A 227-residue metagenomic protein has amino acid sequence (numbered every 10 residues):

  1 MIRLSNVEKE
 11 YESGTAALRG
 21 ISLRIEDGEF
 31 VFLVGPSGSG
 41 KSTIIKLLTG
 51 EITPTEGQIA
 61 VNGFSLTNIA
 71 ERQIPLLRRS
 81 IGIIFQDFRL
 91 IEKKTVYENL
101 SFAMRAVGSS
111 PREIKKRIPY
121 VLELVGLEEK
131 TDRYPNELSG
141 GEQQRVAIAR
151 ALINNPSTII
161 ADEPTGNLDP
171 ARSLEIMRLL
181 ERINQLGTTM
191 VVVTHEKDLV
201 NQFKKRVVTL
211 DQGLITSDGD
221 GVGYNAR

Functional and structural regions predicted by a protein language model:
T49: Helix-to-loop junction immediately C-terminal to a conserved catalytic motif
G57-S65: Conserved ABC transporter NBD signature motif
K94-S101: Short coil-to-helix segment of the ABC ATPase nucleotide-binding domain corresponding to the Q-loop/switch region
Y134-L138, E142: Conserved ABC ATPase signature
I153-S157: A short, proline-enriched helix->beta-strand linker immediately N-terminal to the Walker B motif in ABC-type P-loop
I159-D162: Catalytic Walker B motif of ABC-type/P-loop ATPase nucleotide-binding domains
P170-R172: Helix N-cap at the start of a conserved alpha-helix in ABC-type nucleotide-binding domains
